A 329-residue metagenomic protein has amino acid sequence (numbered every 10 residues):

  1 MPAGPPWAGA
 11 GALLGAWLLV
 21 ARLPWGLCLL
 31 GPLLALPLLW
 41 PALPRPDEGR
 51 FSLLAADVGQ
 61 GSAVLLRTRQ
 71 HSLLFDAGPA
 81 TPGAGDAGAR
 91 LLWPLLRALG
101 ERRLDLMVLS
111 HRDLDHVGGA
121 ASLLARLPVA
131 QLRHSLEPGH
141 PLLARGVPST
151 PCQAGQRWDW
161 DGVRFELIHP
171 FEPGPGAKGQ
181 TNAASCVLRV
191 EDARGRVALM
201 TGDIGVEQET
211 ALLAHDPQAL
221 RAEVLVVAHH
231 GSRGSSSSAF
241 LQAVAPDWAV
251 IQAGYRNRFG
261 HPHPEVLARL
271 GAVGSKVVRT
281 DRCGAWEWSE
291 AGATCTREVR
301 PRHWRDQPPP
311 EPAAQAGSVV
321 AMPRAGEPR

Functional and structural regions predicted by a protein language model:
M1-L54, R67, W248, R269-R279 (+1 more regions): Transmembrane helix-bundle segments that form internal channels/tunnels in multi-pass membrane proteins, characterized
R22-H71, T81, G88, C152 (+3 more regions): Zn-dependent metallo-beta-lactamase
G49, S62, H71, R103-D105 (+6 more regions): Envelope-exposed proteins and targeting segments
A56, G88, L92-L95, L109-S110 (+3 more regions): Active-site-proximal loop/helix segments of hydrolase catalytic cores
S62-L66, C186-V190, W286-W288: Short beta-strand scaffold segments in enzyme catalytic cores
S72-D76, D105-L109, Q131-H134, E166 (+4 more regions): Structural recognition of the beta-strand scaffold that forms the well-ordered cores of secreted hydrolase catalytic
S72-L109, I204-A219, H303-P312, G326-R329: Pre-active-site segment of Zn-dependent metallo-hydrolases
Q131, L136-P173, A177-Q180, Y255-R329: Binuclear metal-ion centers of metallo-dependent hydrolases, dominated by the metallo-beta-lactamase
